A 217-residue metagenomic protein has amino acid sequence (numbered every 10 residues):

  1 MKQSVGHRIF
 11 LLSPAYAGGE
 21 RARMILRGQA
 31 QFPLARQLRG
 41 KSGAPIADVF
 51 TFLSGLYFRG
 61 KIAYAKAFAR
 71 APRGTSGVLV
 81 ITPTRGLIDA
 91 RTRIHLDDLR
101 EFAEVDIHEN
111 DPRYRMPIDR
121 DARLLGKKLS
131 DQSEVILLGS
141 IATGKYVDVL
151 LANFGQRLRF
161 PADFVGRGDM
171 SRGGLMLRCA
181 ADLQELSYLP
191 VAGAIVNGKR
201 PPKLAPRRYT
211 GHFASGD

Functional and structural regions predicted by a protein language model:
M1-D217: Peripheral peptide segments
